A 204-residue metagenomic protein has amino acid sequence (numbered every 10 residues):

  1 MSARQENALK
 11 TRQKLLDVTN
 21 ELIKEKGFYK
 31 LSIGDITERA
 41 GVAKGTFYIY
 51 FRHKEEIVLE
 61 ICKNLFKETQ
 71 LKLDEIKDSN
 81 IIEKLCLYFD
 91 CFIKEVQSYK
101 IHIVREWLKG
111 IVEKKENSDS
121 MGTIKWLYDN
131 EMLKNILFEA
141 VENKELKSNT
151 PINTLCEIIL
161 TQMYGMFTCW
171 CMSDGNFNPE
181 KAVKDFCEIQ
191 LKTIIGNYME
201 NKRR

Functional and structural regions predicted by a protein language model:
M1-K26, K30-R39, E56: Basic, helix-initiating cap at the start of DNA-binding domains
I33, C62-Q70: Short, basic, alpha-helical segments at the C-terminal edge of helix-turn-helix-like DNA-binding modules
G41-F51: Short hydrophobic/aromatic patch on the recognition helix
F51, I57-L65: Alpha-helical DNA-contacting segments of helix-turn-helix folds
E60, D74-Y99, I152, C156-I159 (+1 more regions): Hydrophobic alpha-helical connector segments
Q70, E116-N143, N153-E157, T161: Amphipathic alpha-helical packing segments from all-alpha helical-bundle domains
V96-N117, T168-M172: Amphipathic alpha-helical segments used for helix-helix packing
V141-E188, N201-R204: Hydrophobic/aromatic-rich alpha-helical bundle segments in the mid-to-C-terminal region
